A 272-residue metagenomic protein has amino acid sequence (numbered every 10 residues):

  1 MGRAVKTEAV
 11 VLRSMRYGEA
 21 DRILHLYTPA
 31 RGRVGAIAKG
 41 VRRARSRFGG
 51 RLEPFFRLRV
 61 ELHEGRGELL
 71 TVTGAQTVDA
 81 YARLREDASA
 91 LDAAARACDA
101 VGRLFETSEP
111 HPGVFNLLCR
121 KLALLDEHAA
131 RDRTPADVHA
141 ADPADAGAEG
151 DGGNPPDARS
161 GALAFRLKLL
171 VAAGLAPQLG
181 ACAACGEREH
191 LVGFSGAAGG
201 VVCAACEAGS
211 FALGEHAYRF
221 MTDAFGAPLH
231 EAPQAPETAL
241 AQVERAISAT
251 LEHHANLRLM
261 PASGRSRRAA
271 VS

Functional and structural regions predicted by a protein language model:
M1-S272: Non-catalytic alpha-helical scaffolds and adjoining flexible linkers that form interface surfaces for assembly
